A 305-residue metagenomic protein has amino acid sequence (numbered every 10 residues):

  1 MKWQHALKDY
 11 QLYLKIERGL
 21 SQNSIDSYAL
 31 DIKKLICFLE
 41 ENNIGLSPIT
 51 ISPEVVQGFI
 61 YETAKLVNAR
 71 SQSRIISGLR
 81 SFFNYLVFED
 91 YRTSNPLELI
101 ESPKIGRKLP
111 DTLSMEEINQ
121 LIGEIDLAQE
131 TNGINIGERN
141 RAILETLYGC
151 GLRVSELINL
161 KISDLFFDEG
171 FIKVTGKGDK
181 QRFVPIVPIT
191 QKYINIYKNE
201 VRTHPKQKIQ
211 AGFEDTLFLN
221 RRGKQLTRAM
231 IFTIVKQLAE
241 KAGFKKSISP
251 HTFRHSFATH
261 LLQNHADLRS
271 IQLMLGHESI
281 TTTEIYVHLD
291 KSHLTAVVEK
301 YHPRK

Functional and structural regions predicted by a protein language model:
M1-K305: Conserved catalytic core of the tyrosine transesterase superfamily
